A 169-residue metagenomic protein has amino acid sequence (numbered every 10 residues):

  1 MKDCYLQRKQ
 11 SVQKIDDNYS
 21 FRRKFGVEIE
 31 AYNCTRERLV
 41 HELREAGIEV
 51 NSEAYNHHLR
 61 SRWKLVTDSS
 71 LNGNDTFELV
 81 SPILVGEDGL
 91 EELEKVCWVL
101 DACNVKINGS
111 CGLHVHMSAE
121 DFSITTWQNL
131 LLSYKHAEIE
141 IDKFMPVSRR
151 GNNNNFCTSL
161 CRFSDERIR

Functional and structural regions predicted by a protein language model:
M1-N104: Terminal catalytic/cofactor-binding subdomain
G26, K64-L71, T76, W127-R169: Aromatic/basic-lined ligand-recognition segments that form π-stacking hydrophobic pockets flanked by Lys/Arg to engage
N33, I83-V85, M117-D121, R149: Active-site-proximal loop/turn and secondary-structure-junction residues that shape catalytic pockets, frequently
H41, H57-H58, H114-H116, H136: Histidine (H) residue identity feature
T76, K106-F122: Histidine-centered divalent-metal-coordination microenvironment in nucleic-acid enzymes
V85-D88, S123, I139: Short, structured coil/loop segments at alpha-helix boundaries
E91, S110-G112, T125-N129: Short, well-structured alpha-helical interface segments that form or flank functional binding sites
